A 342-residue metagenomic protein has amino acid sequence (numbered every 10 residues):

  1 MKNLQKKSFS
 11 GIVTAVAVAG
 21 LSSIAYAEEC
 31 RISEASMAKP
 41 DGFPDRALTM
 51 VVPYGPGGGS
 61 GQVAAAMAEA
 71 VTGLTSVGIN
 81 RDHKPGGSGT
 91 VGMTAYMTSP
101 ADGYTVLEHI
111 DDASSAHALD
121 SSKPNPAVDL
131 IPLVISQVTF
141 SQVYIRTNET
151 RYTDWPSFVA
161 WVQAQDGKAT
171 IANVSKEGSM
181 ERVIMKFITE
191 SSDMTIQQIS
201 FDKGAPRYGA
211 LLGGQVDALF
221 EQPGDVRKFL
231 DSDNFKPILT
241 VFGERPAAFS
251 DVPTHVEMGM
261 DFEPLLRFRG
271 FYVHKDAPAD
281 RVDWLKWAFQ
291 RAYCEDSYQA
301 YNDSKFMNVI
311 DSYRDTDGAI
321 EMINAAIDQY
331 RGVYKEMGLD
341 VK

Functional and structural regions predicted by a protein language model:
K2-V13: Bacterial N-terminal signal peptides that target proteins for export
V13-S22: Bacterial N-terminal signal peptides
S23-A27: Sec/Tat signal peptide C-region and signal peptidase I cleavage site
E28-S33, K39, D45-A47, S191-M194 (+1 more regions): An extracytoplasmic/periplasmic, membrane-proximal ligand-sensing/linker region
E28-V128, K168, E177, D193-F220 (+3 more regions): N-terminal (or domain-start) structured segment
M37-A38, V71-G73, A95-Y104, H117-P206 (+2 more regions): Hinge/capping helix and adjacent helix->loop/strand transition within the periplasmic-binding protein
G55-G57, D111-D112, R146-Y152, V174-S179 (+4 more regions): Short coil/turn segments
V138, D225-A300, A325-D328, V333 (+1 more regions): C-terminal lobe and pocket-closing loops of periplasmic/extracytoplasmic Venus-flytrap solute-binding proteins
